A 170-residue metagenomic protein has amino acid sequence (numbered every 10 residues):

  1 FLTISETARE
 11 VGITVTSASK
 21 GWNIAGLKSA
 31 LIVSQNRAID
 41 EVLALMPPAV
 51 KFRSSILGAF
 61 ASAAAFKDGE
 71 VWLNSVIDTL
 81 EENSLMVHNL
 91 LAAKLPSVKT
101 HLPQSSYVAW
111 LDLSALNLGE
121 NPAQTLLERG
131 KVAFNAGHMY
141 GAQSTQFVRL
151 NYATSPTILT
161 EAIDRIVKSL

Functional and structural regions predicted by a protein language model:
S5-E81: Conserved core segment of the aminotransferase class I/II
A8, N121, T125-F134, Y140-L170: PLP-dependent enzyme catalytic core of the Aspartate aminotransferase-like
N23-I24, H101-P103, G141-S144: Short, flexible turn/loop "capping" segments at secondary-structure junctions
L27-K28, S105-Y107, Q146-V148: Short amphipathic alpha-helical segments
V33, W110-D112, N151-A153: Short hydrophobic/aromatic beta-strand micro-patches that form the beta-sheet surface supporting nucleotide- or nucleic
N36, A115-L116, S155-T157: Helix N-cap motif at beta-to-alpha junctions
A63, T79-H88, K99-L113: Conserved glycine-rich beta-strand-loop-beta hairpin in the small C-terminal domain of fold type I
H88, S97-T100, A133-H138: A short linear hydrophobic-aromatic micro-motif
